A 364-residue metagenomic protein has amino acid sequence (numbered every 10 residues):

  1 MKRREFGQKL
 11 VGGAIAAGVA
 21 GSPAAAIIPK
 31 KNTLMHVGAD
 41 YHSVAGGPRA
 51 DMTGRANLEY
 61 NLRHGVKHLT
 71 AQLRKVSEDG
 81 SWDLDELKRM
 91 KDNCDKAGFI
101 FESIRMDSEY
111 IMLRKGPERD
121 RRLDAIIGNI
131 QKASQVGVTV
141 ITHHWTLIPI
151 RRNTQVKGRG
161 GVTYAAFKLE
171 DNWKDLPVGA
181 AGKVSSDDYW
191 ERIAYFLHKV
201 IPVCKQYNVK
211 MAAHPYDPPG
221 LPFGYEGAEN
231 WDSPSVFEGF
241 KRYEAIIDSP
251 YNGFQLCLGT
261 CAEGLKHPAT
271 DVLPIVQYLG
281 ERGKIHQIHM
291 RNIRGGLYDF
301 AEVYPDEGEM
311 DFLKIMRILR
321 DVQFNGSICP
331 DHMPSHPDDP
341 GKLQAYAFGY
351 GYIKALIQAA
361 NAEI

Functional and structural regions predicted by a protein language model:
K2-V19, I27-L34, L113, G137-T139 (+5 more regions): Histidine-acidic metal/acid-base catalytic patches
G21-M52, E59: C-terminal segment of N-terminal export signals and the immediately downstream linker at the start of the mature
Y41-A45, K75, D107-Y110, W145-P149 (+4 more regions): Active-site-proximal loop/turn and secondary-structure-junction residues that shape catalytic pockets, frequently
V44, H64-V66, W82, K88: N-terminal structural segment of carbohydrate-active enzymes
A45-N61, L123-I130, D271-Y278: Short, acidic/polar
R55-Q72, V136: Catalytic domains of carbohydrate-active enzymes, especially glycoside hydrolases
Q72-A194, H198, K205-Q206, T260 (+1 more regions): Structural motif corresponding to the early beta-alpha repeats
